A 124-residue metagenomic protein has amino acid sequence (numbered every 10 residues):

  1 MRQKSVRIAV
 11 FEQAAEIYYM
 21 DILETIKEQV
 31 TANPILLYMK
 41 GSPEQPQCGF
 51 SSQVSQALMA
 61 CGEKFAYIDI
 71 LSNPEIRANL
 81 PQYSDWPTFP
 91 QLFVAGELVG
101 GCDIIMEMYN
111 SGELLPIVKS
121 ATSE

Functional and structural regions predicted by a protein language model:
Q3-Y19: Short, Lys/Arg-enriched N-terminal segments with co-localized hydrophobic residues within the first ~10-30 amino acids
L23-E24: Eukaryotic intrinsically disordered and solvent-exposed regulatory patches
K27-E28, M106: Short secondary-structure boundary/capping segments
E28-K64: Local sequence-structure signature of Cys/Sec-based thiol-disulfide redox active-site neighborhoods
Y38, Q91-A95: Acidic beta-strand-to-loop metal/phosphate-binding motif
M59-R77: Thiol-based oxidoreductase modules, predominantly thioredoxin-like and allied folds used for disulfide exchange
Q82-T88: Thiol/disulfide oxidoreductase modules built on the thioredoxin-like
V94-S123: Non-catalytic, surface beta->alpha helical segment in thiol-disulfide oxidoreductase systems
